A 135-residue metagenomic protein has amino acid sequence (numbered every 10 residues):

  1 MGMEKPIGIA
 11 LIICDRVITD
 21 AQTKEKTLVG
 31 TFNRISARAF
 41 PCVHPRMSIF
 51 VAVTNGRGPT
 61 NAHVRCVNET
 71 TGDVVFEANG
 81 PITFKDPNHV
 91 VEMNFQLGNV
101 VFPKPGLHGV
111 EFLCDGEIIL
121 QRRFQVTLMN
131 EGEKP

Functional and structural regions predicted by a protein language model:
G2-P135: Contiguous segments within soluble domain cores/interaction surfaces
